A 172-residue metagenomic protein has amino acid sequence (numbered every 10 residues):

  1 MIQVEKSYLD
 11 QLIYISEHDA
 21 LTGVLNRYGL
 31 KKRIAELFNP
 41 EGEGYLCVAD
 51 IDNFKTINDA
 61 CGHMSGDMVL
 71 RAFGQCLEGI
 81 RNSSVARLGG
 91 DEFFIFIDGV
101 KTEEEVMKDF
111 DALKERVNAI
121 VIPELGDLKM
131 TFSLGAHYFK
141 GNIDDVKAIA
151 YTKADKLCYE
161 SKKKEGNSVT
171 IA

Functional and structural regions predicted by a protein language model:
D10-K32, A49-H63, R71: Conserved nucleotide-binding and Mg2+-coordinating catalytic segments in signaling enzymes
I13-I15, R27-E43, G74-I80: Short regulatory alpha-helical coupling segments that immediately precede and/or link into cyclic nucleotide signaling
Y45-D50, V85: Active-site-flanking beta-strand signature of metal-NTP-handling nucleotidyl enzymes and homologous cyclase-like
F54, F73, F93, L134: Hydrophobic framework residues that shape the active-site pocket of cyclic nucleotide turnover catalytic cores
S65-S84, F96: Active-site-proximal alpha-helical element of nucleotidyl cyclase-like catalytic domains and analogous helices
V69, F94-E115: Short helix/loop segment flanking the catalytic signature motif in cyclic-nucleotide metabolism enzymes
S84-E92, L128: A short pre-motif secondary-structure segment
M107-F110, G126, H137-T170: Catalytic-core segments of nucleotide cyclases and related cyclic-nucleotide turnover enzymes
